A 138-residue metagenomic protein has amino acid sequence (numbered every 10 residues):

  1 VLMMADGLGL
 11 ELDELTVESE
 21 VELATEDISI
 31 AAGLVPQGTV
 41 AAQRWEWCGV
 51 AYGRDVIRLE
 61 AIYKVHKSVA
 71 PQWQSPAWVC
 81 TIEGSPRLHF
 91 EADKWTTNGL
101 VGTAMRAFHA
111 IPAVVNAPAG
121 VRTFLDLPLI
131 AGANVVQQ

Functional and structural regions predicted by a protein language model:
V1-A70, P76-W78, T97: Active-site-lining helix/loop region of Rossmann-like oxidoreductase modules
H66-Q138: C-terminal helical cap and adjacent loop that interface with cofactors, partners, or active-site loops
